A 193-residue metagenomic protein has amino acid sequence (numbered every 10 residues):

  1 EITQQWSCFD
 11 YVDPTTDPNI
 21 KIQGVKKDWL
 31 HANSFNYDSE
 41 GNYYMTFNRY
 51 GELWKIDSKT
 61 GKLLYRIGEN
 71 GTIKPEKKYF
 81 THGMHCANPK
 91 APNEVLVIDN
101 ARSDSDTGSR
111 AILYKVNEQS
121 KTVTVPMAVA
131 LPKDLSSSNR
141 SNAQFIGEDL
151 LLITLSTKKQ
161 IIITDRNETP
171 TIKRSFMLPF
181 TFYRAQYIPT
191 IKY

Functional and structural regions predicted by a protein language model:
E1-Y193: Histidine-/acidic-rich catalytic cores in large beta-rich domains
